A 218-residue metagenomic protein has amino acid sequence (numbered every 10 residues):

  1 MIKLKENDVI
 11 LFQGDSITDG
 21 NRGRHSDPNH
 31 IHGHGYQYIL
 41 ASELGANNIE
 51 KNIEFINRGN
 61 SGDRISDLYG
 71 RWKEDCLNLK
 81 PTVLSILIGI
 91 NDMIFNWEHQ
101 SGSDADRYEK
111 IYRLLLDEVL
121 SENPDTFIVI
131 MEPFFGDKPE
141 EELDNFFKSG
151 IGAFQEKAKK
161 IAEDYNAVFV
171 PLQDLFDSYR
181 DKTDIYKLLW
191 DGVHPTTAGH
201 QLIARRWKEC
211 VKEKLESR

Functional and structural regions predicted by a protein language model:
I2-I31: Short glycine-rich His-centered loop
K3-E6, I39-E54, D67-R218: Alpha-helical cap/lid subdomain in secreted, periplasmic, or secretory-pathway luminal O-acyl-processing enzymes
G14, G59, E132: Active-site beta-alpha turn of Rossmann-fold NAD(P)-dependent dehydrogenases/reductases
D19, A46-I49, S61: Short helix-loop boundary/capping segments at the starts of domains
S26-A46: Short catalytic helix/loop segments, enriched in acidic residues and glycine and frequently bearing histidine
I56-R64: Short beta->alpha junction loops
